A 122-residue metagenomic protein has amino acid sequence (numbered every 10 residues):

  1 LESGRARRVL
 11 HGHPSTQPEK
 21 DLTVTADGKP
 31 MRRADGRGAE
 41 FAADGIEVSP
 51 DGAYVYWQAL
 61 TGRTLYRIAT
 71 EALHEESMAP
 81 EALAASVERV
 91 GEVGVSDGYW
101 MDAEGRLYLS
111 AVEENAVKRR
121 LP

Functional and structural regions predicted by a protein language model:
L1, R63-L65, N115-K118: Structural signal for beta-propeller blades
E2-A6, H13-S15, R67-P80, L121-P122: Short loop/turn segments immediately following beta-strands, especially the blade-tip and inter-blade linker loops
H11, L60, T70, V112: Short loop/turn segments immediately following the C-termini of beta-strands
T16-Y54, R89-L107: Beta-rich, blade/repeat-based domains predominating in secreted/periplasmic proteins but also intracellular
W57, L109-S110: Conserved beta-strand element within WD40/beta-propeller blades
Y66-A103, S110: Flexible internal linker/loop segments at domain or repeat junctions
Y99, A111, N115-P122: Short, intrinsically disordered, charge-balanced linker/junction segments flanking boundaries in proteins
